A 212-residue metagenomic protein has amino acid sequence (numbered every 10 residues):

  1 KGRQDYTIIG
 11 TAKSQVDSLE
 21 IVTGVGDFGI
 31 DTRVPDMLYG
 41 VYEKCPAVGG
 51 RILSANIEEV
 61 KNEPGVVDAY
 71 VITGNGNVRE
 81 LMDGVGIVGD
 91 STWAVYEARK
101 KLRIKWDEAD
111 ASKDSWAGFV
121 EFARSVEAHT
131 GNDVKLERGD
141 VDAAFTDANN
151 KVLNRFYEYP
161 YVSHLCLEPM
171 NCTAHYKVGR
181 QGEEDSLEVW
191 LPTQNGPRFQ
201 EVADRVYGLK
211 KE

Functional and structural regions predicted by a protein language model:
K1-E212: Structural alpha/beta core scaffold segments of enzyme domains
